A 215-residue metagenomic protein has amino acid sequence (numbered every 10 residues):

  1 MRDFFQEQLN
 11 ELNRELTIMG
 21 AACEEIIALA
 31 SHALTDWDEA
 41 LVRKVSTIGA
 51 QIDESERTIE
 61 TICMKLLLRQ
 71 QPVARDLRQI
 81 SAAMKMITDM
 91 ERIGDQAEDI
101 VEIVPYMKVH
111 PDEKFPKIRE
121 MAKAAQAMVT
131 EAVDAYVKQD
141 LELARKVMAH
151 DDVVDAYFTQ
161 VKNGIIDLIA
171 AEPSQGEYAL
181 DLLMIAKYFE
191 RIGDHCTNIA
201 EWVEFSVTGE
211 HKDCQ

Functional and structural regions predicted by a protein language model:
M1-Q215: Cytosolic, long alpha-helical scaffolding segments
